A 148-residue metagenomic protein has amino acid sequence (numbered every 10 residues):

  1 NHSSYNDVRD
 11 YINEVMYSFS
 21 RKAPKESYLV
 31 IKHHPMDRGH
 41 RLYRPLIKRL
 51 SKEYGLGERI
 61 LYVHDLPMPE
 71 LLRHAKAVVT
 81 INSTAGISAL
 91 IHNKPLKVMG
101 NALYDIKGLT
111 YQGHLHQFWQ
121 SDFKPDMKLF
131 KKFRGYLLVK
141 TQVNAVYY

Functional and structural regions predicted by a protein language model:
N1, D37-R41, S88, D105-G108: Short catalytic/ligand-binding loop motif for oxyanion handling, primarily in non-cytosolic enzymes, centered on
N1, I31-H34, N101: Short loop/turn segments at strand-loop or loop-helix junctions that form parts of catalytic or ligand-binding pockets
N1-Y11, V15-F19: Active-site cores of enzymes that catalyze phosphoryl transfer or operate on phosphate-rich substrates
S3-S4, R44-K48, K94-L96, Q112-H114: Short secondary-structure boundary/capping segments
M16-H64: Catalytic donor nucleotide-activated moiety binding site of glycosyltransferases and closely related
S27, L96, F133: Hydrophobic anchor at the start of a short beta-strand that flanks the dinucleotide cofactor-binding loop
H64-T110: A donor-sugar binding/catalytic signature common to diverse glycosyltransferases and related nucleotide-sugar
L109-Y148: Leloir-type glycosyltransferase catalytic cores
